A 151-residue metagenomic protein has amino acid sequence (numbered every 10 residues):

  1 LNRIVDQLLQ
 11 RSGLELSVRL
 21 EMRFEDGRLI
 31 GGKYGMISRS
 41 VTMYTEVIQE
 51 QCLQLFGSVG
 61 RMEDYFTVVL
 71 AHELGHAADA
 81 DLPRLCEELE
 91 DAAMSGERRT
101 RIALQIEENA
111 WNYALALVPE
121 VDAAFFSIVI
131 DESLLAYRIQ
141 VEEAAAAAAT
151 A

Functional and structural regions predicted by a protein language model:
L1-G13: Zn2+-dependent metallopeptidase catalytic core
E15-E25, D131-E132: General small-molecule cofactor/ligand-binding pocket signal
E21-D64, A80: Active-site scaffold of zinc-dependent metalloenzymes
S38, Y44, L85-E87, R101 (+2 more regions): Anionic, Ser/Thr-rich low-complexity intrinsically disordered regions
M62, G96-L104, N112-A151: Long, well-structured alpha-helical subdomains associated with metal-dependent extracellular/ecto-lumenal hydrolases
E63-E90: Catalytic Zn2+-binding segment of zinc metalloproteases
H72, E108-N112: A structural signal for well-ordered alpha-helical segments within the folded catalytic domains of diverse enzymes
A80-E108: Post-HEXXH active-site segment of zinc metalloproteases
